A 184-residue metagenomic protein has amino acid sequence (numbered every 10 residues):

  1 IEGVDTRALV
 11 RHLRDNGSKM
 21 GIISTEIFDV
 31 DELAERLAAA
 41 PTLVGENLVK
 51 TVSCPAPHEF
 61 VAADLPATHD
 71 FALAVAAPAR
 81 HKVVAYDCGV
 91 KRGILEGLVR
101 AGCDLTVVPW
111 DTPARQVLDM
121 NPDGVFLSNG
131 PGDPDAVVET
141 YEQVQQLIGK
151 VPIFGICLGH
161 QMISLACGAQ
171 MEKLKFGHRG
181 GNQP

Functional and structural regions predicted by a protein language model:
I1-M120, P134: RNA-binding accessory domains that recognize and position tRNA/RNA substrates
D119, G124, S128-P184: Cysteine-nucleophile active-site neighborhood
